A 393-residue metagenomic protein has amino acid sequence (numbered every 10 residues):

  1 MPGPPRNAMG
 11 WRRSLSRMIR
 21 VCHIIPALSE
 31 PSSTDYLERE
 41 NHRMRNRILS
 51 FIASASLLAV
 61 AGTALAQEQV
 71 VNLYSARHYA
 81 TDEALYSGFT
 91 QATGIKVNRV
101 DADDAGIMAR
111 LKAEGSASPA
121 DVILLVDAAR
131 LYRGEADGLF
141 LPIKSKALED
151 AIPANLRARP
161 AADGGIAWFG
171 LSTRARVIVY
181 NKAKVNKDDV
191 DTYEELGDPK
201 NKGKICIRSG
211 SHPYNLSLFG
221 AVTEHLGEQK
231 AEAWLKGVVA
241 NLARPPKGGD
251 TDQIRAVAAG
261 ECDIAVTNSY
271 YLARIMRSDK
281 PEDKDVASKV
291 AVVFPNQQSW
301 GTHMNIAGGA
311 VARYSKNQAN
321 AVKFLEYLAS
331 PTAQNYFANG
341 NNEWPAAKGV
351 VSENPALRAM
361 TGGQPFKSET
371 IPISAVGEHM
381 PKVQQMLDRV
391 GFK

Functional and structural regions predicted by a protein language model:
Q67-R133, K393: Early extracytoplasmic/lumenal segment of secretory-pathway proteins
Y74-R77, D163-W168, Y180-K182, D188 (+3 more regions): Short beta-strand->loop
V100-R110, S118-L141, K146-I152, T173 (+1 more regions): Ligand-binding clamshell of periplasmic/extracellular solute-binding protein-like
S118-I123, L141-I178, E194, I205-I207: A structural signal for short loop-to-beta-strand junctions that line the ligand-binding cleft of periplasmic/secreted
L131-L139, A161-D191, F219-G220, M304-A310: Periplasmic solute-binding protein
G210, Y214-S217, A221-P295: Ligand-binding pocket segment of bilobal, Venus flytrap-like solute-binding proteins
A307-T370: Mature extracytoplasmic/periplasmic domains
E353-K393: Extracellular/periplasmic bilobal clamshell ligand-binding domains
